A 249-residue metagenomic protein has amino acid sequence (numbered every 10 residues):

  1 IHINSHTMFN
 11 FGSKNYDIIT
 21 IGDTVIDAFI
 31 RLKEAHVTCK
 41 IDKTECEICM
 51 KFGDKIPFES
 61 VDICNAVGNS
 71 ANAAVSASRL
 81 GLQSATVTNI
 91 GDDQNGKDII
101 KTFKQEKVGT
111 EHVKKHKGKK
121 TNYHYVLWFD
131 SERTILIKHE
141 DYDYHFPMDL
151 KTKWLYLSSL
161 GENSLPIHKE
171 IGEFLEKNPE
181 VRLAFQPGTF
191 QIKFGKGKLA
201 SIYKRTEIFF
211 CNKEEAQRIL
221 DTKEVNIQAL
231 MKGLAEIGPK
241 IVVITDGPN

Functional and structural regions predicted by a protein language model:
I3, T7-I21, V25-I30, A35-T38 (+1 more regions): Conserved phosphate-binding/catalytic region of the ribokinase-like
F9-A85, K97: Glycine-rich phosphate/adenosyl-contacting loop at the front of the ribokinase-like
S13, D149-L150, Y203-K204: A short, aliphatic-rich alpha-helical micro-motif
T24, L160, T189: Active-site metal-binding loops of divalent metal-dependent hydrolases
S84, T110, L183, V242: Hydrophobic anchor at the start of a short beta-strand that flanks the dinucleotide cofactor-binding loop
E111-K117, Y123-P166: Conserved phosphate-binding/catalytic loop of the ribokinase/pfkB sugar-kinase fold
G172-R182, F190-N249: Conserved phosphate/ATP/ADP-binding segment of small-molecule kinases
